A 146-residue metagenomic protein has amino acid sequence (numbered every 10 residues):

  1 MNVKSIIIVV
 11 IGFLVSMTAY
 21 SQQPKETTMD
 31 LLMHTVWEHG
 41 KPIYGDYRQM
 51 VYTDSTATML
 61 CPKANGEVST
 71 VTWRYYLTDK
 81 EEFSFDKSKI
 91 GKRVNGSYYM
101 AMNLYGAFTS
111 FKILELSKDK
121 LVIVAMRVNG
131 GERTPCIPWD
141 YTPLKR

Functional and structural regions predicted by a protein language model:
M1-I7: Bacterial N-terminal signal peptides that target proteins for export
I6, Q49, T70-T72, F108-S110 (+1 more regions): Well-ordered beta-strand positions in beta-sheet-rich domains
I8-S16: Bacterial N-terminal signal peptides
M17-S21: Sec/Tat signal peptide C-region and signal peptidase I cleavage site
Q22-E38: N-terminal helix-cap/turn-to-beta initiation motif at the start of protein domains
L31-V36, M50-T58, L77-D79, R93-Y98 (+2 more regions): Short, solvent-exposed coil/turn segments at beta-strand boundaries
K41-G45, C61-L116: Contiguous, well-ordered beta-strand patches that form the walls/edges of small beta-barrel/beta-sandwich domains
V71-E82, K120-R146: Edge beta-strand at a domain terminus
